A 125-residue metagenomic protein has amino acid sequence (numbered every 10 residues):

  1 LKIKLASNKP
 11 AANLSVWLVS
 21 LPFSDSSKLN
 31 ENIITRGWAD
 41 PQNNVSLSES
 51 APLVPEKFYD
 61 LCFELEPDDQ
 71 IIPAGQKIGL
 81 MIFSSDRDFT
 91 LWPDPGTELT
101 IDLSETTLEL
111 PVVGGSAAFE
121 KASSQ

Functional and structural regions predicted by a protein language model:
L1-Q125: Intrinsically disordered, low-complexity Ser/Thr/Gly-rich stretches
